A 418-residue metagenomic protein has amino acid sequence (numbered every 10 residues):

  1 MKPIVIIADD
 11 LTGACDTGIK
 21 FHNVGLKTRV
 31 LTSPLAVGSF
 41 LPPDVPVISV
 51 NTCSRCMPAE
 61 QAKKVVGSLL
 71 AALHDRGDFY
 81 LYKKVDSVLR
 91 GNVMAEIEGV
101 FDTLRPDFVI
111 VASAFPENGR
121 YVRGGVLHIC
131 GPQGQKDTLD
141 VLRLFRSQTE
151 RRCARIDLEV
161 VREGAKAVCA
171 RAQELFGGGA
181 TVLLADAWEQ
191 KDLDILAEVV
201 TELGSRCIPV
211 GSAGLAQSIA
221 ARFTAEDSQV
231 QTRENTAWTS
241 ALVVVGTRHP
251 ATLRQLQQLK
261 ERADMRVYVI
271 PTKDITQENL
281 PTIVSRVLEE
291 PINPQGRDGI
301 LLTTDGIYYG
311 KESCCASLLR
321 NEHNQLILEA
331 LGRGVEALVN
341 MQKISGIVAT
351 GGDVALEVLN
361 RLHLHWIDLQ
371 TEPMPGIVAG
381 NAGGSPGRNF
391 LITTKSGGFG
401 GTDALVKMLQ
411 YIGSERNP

Functional and structural regions predicted by a protein language model:
M1-P3, K27, P46, A62 (+3 more regions): Cap/lid and interdomain-hinge subdomains that line or gate substrate/regulatory clefts in soluble alpha/beta enzymes
K2-P43, A112-F115: N-terminal basic/disordered segments at the start of proteins
I6-A8, R29-L31, L81-K84, V109-S113 (+9 more regions): General beta-strand structural signal in soluble alpha/beta enzymes
T17-I19, N92-E96, R120-L127, A167-V168 (+6 more regions): Short acidic, glycine/serine/threonine-rich loops at helix termini
P34-L35, C56-A72, A330: Glycine-rich, highly charged phosphate/nucleotide-binding loops
Y80-L139, I344, A349-G352, L356-T402 (+2 more regions): Active-site histidine-anchored catalytic micro-motif
L127-L288: Conserved, well-structured core segments that form the ligand-binding/active-site neighborhood of functional domains
E289-T350: C-terminal structural cap/anchor segments
